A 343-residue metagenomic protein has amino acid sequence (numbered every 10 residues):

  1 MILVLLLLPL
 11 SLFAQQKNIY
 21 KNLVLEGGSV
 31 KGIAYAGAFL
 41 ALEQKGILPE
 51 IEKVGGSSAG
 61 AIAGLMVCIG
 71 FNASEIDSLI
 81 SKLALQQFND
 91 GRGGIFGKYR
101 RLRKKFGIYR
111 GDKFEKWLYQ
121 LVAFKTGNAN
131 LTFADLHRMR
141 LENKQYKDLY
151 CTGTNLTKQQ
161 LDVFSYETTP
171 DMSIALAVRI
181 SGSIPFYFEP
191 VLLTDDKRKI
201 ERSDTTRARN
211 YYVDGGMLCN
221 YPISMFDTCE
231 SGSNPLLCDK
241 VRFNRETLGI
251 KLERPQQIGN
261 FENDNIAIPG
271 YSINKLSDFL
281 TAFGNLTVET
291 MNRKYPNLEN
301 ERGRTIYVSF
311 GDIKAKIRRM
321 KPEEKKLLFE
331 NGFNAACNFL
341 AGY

Functional and structural regions predicted by a protein language model:
M1-I2: Bacterial N-terminal signal peptides that target proteins for export
L5-A14: Hydrophobic h-region of N-terminal signal peptides that target proteins for export in Gram-negative bacteria
A14-V54, M66-Y343: Patatin-like phospholipase
G56, G60: Gly/Ala-rich beta-loop-alpha elbow adjacent to hydrolase catalytic centers
A63: Catalytic DNA-binding helix-loop module of base-excision-repair DNA glycosylases/AP lyases
